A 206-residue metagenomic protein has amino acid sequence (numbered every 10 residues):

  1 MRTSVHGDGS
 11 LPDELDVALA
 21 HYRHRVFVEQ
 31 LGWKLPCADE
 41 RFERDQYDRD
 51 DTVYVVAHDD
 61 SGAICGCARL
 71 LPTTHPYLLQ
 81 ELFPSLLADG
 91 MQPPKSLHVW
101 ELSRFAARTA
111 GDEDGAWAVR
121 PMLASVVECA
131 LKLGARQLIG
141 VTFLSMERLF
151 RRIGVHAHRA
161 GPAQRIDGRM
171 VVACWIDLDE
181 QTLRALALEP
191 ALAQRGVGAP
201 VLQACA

Functional and structural regions predicted by a protein language model:
M1-E43, R49, Y54-S61: Short amphipathic alpha-helix that is part of the acyltransferase structural core
E40-D45, L87-M91: Short, P/G- and charge-enriched loop/turn segments at secondary-structure junctions
D51-V55, H98, M170-C174: Short beta-strand micro-motifs in enzyme catalytic cores
H58-M91: Short, His- and charge-rich active-site/binding loops that engage polyanionic ligands
L78-V171, E180: Acyl-donor binding region in acyl/amide transferases
G168-A191: C-terminal "cap" of GNAT-fold acetyltransferases
L192-A206: Short, cationic low-complexity segments
